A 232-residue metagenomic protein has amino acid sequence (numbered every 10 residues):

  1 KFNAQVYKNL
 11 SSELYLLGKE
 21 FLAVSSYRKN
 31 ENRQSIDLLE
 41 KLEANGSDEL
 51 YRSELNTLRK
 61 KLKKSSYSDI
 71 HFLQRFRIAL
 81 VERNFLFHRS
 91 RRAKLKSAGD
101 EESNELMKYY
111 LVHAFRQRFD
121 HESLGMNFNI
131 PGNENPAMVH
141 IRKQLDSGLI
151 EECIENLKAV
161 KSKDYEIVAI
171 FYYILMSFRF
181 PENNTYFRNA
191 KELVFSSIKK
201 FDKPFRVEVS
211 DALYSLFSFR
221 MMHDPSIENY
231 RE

Functional and structural regions predicted by a protein language model:
K1-V160: Flexible inter-repeat linkers and adjacent short helices within tandem amphipathic alpha-helical repeat scaffolds
H113-E232: Extended amphipathic alpha-helical coiled-coil/heptad-repeat regions
